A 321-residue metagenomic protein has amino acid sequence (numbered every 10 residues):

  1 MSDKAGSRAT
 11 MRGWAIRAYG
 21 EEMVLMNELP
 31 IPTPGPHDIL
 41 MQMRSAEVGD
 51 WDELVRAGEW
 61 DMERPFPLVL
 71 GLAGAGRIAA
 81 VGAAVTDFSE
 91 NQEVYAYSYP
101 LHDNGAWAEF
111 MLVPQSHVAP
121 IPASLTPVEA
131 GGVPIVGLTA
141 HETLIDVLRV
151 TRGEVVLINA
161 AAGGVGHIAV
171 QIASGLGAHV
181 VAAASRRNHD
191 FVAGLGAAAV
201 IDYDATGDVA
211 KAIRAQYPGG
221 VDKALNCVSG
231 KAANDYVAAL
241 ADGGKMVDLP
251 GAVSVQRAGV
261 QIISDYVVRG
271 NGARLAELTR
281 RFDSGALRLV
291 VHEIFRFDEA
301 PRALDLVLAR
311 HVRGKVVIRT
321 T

Functional and structural regions predicted by a protein language model:
M1-A9, L275-T321: C-terminal hydrophobic helical "lid"/dimerization subdomain of Rossmann-like NAD(P)H-dependent oxidoreductases
P30-E47, E59-P100: Glycine-rich beta-strand-centered segment in the early N-terminal region that forms part of a ligand/cofactor-binding
F88-S89, V150, L240: Short, well-ordered loop/turn sites that connect or cap secondary structure elements
Q92-E93, F110, V155, G175 (+2 more regions): Residue-level marker of beta-strand positions
L101-Q115: A structural motif shared across PLP-dependent enzymes of the aminotransferase-like
G131-A205: Mid-domain Rossmann-like dinucleotide-binding core that forms the NAD(H)/NADP(H) cofactor-binding site
G207-G219: Short amphipathic alpha-helix with an adjacent loop that forms part of the alpha/beta core around
C227-R288, T320-T321: Glycine-rich phosphate-binding loop and adjacent beta-alpha segment of Rossmann(oid) nucleotide-cofactor-binding
